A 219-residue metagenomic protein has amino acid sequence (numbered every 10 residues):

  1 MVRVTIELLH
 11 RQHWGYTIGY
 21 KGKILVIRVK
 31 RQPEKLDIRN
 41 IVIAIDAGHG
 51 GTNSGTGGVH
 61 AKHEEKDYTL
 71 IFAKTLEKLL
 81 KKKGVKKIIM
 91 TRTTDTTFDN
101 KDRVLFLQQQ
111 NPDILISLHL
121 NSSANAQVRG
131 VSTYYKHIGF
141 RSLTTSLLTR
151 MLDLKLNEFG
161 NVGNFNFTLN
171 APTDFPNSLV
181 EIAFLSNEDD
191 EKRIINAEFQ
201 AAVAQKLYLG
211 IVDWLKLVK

Functional and structural regions predicted by a protein language model:
M1-I43: Signal-peptide-cleaved, periplasmic/extracellular N-terminal interaction regions immediately downstream of the signal
V26-F106, Q110-I114, S122-S123, F140 (+2 more regions): Active-site histidine-acidic residue metal-binding/catalytic motifs, centered on HxH/HExxH-like signatures
E65, T69, F140, T144 (+2 more regions): Short, charged, low-complexity patches
L79, S146-L154, K206, G210-W214: Generic non-transmembrane alpha-helical segments
D102-V104, V162-N166: Alpha-helical scaffolding within the catalytic cores of extracellular/periplasmic polymer-degrading hydrolases
L115-A124, Y134-Y135, N164-K219: Active-site-adjacent mobile loop/cap segments within catalytic or ligand-binding domains
F140-N164: Active-site-adjacent substrate-binding region of metalloamidase/peptidase-like peptide-processing proteins
